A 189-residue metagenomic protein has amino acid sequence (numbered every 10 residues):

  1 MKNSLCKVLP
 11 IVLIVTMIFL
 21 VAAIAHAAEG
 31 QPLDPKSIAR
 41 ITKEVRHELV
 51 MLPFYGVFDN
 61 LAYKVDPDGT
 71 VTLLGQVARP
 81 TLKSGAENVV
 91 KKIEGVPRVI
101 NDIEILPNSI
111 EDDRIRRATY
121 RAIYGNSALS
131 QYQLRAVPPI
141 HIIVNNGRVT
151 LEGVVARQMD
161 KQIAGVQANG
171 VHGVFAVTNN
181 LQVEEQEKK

Functional and structural regions predicted by a protein language model:
K2-L13, L20-K189: N-terminal targeting leaders
